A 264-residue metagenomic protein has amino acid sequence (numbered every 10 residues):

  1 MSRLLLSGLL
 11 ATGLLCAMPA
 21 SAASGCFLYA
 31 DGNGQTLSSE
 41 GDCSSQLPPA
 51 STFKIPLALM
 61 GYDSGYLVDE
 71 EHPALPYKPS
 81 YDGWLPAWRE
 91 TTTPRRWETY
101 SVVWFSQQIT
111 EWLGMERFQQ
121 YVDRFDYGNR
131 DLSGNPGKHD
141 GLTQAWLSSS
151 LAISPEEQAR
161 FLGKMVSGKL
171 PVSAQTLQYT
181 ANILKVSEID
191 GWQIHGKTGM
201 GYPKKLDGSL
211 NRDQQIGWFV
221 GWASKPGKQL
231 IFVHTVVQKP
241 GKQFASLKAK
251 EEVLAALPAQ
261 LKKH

Functional and structural regions predicted by a protein language model:
S7-A17: Bacterial N-terminal signal peptides
A20-G41, V220-S224, H234: A short, well-structured edge-of-sheet supersecondary motif
S39-S44, E90-T91, T99-S106, G137-W146 (+1 more regions): Flexible glycine/proline-enriched surface loops and loop-helix/loop-strand junctions
C43-Q46, E111-G114, V166-H264: Structured C-terminal helix/loop/strand segments within mature extracytoplasmic catalytic/sensor domains
L47-E71, W97, Q158, F232: Active-site SXXK
D63-P79, V172-L177: Short, well-structured active-site flanking segments
H72-E90, P94-R95, T99-V102, L113-G114 (+2 more regions): Acidic helix-start/capping segments at beta-turn-to-alpha-helix junctions
P86, P94, T110-V166: Mid-domain, small-residue-enriched loop/turn segments at the edges of structured enzyme/sensor domains
